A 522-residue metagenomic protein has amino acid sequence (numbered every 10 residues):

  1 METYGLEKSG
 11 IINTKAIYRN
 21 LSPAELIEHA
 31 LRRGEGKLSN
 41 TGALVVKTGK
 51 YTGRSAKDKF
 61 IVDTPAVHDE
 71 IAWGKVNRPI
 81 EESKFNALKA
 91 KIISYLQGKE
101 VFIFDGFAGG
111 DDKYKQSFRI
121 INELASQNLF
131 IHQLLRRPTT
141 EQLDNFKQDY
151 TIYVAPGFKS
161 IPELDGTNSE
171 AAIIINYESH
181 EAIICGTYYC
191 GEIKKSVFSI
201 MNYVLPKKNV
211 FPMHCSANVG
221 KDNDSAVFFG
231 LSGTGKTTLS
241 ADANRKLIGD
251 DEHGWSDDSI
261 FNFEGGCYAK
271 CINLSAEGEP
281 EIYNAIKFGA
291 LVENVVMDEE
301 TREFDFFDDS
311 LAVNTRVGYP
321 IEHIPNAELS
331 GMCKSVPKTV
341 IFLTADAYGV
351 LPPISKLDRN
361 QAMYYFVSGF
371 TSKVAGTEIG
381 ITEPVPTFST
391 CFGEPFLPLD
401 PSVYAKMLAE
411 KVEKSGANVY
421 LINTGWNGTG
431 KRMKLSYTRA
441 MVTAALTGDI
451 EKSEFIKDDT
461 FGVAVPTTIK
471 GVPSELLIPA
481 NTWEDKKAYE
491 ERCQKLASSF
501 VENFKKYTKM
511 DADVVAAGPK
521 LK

Functional and structural regions predicted by a protein language model:
M1-D144: N-terminal accessory targeting/assembly segments
E2-G42, K50-Y51, P206, H214-L231 (+4 more regions): Glycine-rich, often acidic-flanked micro-motifs that create phosphate/phosphodiester-binding or positioning elements
H68-W73, N176-E181, V385-C391: Gly-rich Lys/Arg/Thr-decorated short loops/hinges at beta-loop-alpha junctions or inter-strand turns that position
Q148-Y150, V154-V204: Charged, amphipathic alpha-helical linker segments immediately N-terminal to NTP-binding catalytic cores
K236: Conserved lysine of the Walker
L239: Hydrophobic positions on the alpha1 helix immediately C-terminal to the Walker A/P-loop
L476, N481-K522: Generic C-terminus detector
